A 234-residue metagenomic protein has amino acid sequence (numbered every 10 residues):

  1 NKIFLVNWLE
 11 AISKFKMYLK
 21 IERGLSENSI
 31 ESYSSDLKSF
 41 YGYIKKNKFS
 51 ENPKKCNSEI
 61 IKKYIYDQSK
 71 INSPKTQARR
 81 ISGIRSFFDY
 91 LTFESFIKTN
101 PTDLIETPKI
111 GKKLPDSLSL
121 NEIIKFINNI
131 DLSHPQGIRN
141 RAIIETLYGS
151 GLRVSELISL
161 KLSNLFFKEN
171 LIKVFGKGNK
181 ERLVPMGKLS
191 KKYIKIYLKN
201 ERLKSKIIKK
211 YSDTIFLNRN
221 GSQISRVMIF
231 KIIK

Functional and structural regions predicted by a protein language model:
N1-K234: Conserved catalytic core of the tyrosine transesterase superfamily
